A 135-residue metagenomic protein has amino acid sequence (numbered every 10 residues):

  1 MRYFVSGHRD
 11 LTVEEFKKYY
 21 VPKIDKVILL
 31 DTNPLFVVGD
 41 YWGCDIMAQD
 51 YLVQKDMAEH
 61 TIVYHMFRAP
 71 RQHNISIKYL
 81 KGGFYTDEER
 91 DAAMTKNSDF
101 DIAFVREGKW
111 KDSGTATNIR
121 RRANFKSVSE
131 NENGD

Functional and structural regions predicted by a protein language model:
M1-R9: Short, hydrophobic/glycine-enriched beta-strand segments
R9-G134: Acidic/glycine-enriched connector segments
